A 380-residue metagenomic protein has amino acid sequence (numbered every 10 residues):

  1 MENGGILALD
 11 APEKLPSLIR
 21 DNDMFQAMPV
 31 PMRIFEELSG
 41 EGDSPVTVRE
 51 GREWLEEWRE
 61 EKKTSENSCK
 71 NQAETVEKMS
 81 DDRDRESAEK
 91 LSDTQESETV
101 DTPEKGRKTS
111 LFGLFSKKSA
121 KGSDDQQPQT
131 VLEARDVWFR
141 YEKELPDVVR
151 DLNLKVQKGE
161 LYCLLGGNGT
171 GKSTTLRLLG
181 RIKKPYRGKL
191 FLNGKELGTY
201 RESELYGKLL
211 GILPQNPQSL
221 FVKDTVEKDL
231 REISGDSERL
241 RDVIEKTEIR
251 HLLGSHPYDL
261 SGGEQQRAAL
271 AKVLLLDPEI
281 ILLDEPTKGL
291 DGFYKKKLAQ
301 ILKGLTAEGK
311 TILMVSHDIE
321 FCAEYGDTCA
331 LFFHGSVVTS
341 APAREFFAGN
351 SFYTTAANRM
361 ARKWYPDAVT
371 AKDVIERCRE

Functional and structural regions predicted by a protein language model:
M1-A11, C329-P342: H-loop (His-switch) and adjacent beta-strand-loop-beta switch element of ABC-type ATPase nucleotide-binding domains
R20-E77, E89, E98-F115, Y353-E380: ABC ATPase nucleotide-binding domains
G180: Helix-to-loop junction immediately C-terminal to a conserved catalytic motif
G188-E196, Y206: Conserved ABC transporter NBD signature motif
S237-L253: Conserved ABC ATPase "signature" region
H256-L260, E264: Conserved ABC ATPase signature
S316-H317: H-loop/switch region of ABC-family ATPase nucleotide-binding domains
